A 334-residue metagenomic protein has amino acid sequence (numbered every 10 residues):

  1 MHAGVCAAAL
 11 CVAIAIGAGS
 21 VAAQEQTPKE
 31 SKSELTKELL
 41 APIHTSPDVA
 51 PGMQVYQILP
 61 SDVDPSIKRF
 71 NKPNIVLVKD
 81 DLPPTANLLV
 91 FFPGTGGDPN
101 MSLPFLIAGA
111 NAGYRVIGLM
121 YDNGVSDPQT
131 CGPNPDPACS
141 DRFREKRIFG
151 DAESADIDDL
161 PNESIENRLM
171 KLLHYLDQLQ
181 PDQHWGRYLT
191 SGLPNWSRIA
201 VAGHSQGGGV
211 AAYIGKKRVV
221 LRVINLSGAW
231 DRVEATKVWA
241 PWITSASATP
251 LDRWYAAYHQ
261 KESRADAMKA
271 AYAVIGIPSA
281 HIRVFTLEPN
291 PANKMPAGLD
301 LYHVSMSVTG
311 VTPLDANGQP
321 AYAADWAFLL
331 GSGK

Functional and structural regions predicted by a protein language model:
C6-G17: Bacterial N-terminal signal peptides
V21-E25: Boundary at the C-terminal end of the N-terminal hydrophobic targeting segment
P28-L82: N-terminal cap/lid segment of alpha/beta-hydrolase-fold proteins
D80-D81, L221-L314: The feature captures the conserved acid-bearing segment of alpha/beta-hydrolase catalytic domains
T85-G94: Short beta-strand element of the alpha/beta-hydrolase
G94-G192: Serine-hydrolase catalytic machinery in alpha/beta-hydrolase-like enzymes
A202-G207, A211: Gly/Ala-rich beta-loop-alpha elbow adjacent to hydrolase catalytic centers
D300-K334: Catalytic active-site module of serine/aspartate enzymes centered on a nucleophile-bearing elbow/loop
